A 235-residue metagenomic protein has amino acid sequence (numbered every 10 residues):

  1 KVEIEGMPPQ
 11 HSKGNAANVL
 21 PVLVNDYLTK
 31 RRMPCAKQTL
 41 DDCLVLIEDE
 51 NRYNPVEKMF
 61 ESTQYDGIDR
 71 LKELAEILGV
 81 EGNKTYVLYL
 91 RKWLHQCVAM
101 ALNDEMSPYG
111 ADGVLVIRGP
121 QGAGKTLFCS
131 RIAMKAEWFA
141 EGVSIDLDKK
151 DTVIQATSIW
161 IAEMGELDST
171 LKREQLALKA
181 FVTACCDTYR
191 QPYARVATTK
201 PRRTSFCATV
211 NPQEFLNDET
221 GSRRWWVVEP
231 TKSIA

Functional and structural regions predicted by a protein language model:
K1-I68: Conserved glycine-centered beta->alpha loop in an early N-terminal alpha/beta scaffold
L44-S158: P-loop NTPase catalytic core of nucleic-acid-dependent motor ATPases
D151-T157, R190-T209: AAA+/SF3 P-loop NTPase mechanochemical coupling elements
S158-W160, C185, R202-S205, T220-W226: Short glycine-/polar-rich loops that comprise or flank the Walker A/P-loop and associated switch/sensor motifs
W160-T183, L216-S222: Conserved AAA+/SF3 P-loop NTPase catalytic/coupling segment centered on the Walker-B
Q175-T198: Conserved catalytic/switch belt of AAA+ P-loop NTPases
V210-E214: Short, polar loop motifs at secondary-structure junctions
L216-I234: A short helix-turn-beta junction within AAA+ P-loop NTPase domains corresponding to the substrate/partner-engaging
